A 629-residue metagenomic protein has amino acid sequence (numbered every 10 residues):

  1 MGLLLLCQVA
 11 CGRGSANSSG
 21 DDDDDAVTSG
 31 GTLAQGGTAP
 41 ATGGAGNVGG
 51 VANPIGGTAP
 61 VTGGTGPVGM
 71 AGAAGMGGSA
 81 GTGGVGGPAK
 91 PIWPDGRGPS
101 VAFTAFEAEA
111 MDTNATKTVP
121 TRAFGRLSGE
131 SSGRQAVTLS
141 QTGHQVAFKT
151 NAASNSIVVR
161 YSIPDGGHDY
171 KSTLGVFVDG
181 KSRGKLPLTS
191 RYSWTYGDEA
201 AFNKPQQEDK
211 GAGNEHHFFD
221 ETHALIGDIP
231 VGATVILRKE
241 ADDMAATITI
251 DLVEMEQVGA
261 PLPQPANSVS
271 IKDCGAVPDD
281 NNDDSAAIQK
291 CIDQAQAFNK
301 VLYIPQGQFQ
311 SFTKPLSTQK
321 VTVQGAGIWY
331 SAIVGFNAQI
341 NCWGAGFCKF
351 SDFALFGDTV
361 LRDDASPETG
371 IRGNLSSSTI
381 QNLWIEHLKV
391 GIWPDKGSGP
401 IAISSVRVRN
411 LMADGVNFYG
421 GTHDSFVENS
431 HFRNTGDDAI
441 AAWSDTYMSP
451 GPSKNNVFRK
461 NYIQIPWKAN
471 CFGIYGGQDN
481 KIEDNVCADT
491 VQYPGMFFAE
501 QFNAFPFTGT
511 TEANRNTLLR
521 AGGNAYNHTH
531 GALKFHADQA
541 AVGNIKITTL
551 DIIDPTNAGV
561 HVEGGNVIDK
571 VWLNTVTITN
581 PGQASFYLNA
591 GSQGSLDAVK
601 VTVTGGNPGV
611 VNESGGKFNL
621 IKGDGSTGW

Functional and structural regions predicted by a protein language model:
C7-K90: Ser/Thr-rich, Pro/Gly/Ala-heavy low-complexity intrinsically disordered linkers and tails of secreted extracellular
P88-Q264, T548: Extracytoplasmic
G143, D242, N299-Q308, G325-A332 (+2 more regions): Extracellular beta-strand-rich, repetitive "passenger/adhesive" scaffolds that bind or process carbohydrates
I250, M255, I271, I304 (+24 more regions): Extracellular beta-strand solenoids
I271-P305: Acidic Gly/Asp/Thr-rich repetitive segments characteristic of extracellular carbohydrate-active and adhesion proteins
Q289-Q294, F309-Q324, S331-S378, V390 (+3 more regions): Extracellular beta-strand-rich solenoid/capping regions of secreted or surface-exposed proteins that bind or remodel
V301, Q339-N341, L361-R362, E368-R372 (+10 more regions): Structural detector of coil-to-beta-strand junctions
Q324-W329, G346-G357, S376-H387, S398-D414 (+10 more regions): Right-handed parallel beta-helix
